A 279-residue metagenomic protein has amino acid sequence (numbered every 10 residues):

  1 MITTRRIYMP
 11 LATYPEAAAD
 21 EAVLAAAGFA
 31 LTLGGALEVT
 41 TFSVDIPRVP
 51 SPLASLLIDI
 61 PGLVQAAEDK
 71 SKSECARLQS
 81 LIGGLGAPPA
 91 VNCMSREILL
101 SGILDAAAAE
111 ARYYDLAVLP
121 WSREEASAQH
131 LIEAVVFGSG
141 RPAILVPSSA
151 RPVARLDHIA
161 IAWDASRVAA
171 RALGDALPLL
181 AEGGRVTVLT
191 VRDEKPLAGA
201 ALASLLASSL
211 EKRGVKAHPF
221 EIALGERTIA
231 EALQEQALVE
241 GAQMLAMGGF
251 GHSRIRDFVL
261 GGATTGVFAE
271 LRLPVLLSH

Functional and structural regions predicted by a protein language model:
M1-G62, G138, R155-I222: Small/aliphatic-rich secondary-structure junction motif
M1-I2, V44, S80-A117, R213-L245 (+3 more regions): Structural beta-alpha unit
E21, H130-L131, R171-G174, A201 (+2 more regions): Generic recognition of short, well-ordered alpha-helical segments
V23, T32, L104-P152, Q236-H279: Gly/Ser-rich helix-loop-strand patches that form or flank binding pockets for ribonucleotide-derived cofactors
A25-A26, E74, L78, L131 (+4 more regions): A general structural detector for well-ordered alpha-helical segments in enzyme core domains, enriched
A36, P50-R96: N-terminal positively charged helical leader segments and presequences
E38-T40, M94, V118, I144 (+4 more regions): Hydrophobic/aromatic beta-strand patches that form the interior of the parallel beta-sheet core in alpha/beta enzyme
E97-G102, R123-E125, S166-R167: Short beta->alpha connector loops
